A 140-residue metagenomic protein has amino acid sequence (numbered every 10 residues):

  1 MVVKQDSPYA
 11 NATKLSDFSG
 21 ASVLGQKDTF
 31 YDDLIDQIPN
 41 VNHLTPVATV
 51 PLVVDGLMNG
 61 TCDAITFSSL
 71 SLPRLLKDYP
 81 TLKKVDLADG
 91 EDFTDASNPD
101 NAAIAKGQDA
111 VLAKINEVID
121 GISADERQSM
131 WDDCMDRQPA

Functional and structural regions predicted by a protein language model:
M1, F18, L57-M58, I115: Hydrophobic residues within well-ordered alpha-helices
V2-V3, K77-I119, D136-A140: Periplasmic-binding protein-like
V3-S22: Flexible hinge/capping segments at coil-to-helix
Q5, K27, S69-L70: Short secondary-structure boundary segments
D17, Q37-I38, P51-R74, D78: Short helices/loops that flank or line small-molecule/ion binding pockets
F18-D28, A105: Short beta-strand->loop
G25, N42-V53: Short beta-strand-to-loop elements that line the ligand-binding cleft of bilobed periplasmic-binding protein-like
F30-T45, K84-A88, A113-A140: Ligand-binding clefts/hinges and TM-proximal coupling segments of bilobed small-molecule sensing domains
